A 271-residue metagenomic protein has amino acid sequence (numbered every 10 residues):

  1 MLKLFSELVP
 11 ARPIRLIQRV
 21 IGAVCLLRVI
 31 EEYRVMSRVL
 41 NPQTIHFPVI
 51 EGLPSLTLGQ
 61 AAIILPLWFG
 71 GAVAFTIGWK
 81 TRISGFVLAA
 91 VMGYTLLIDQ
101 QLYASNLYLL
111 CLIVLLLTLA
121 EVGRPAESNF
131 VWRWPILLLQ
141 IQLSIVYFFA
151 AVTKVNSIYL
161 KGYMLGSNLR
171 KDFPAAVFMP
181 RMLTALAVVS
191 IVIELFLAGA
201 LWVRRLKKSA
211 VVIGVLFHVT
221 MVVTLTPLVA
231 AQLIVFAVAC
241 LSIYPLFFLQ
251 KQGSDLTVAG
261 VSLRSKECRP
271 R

Functional and structural regions predicted by a protein language model:
M1-R271: Alpha-helical membrane-anchoring segments
